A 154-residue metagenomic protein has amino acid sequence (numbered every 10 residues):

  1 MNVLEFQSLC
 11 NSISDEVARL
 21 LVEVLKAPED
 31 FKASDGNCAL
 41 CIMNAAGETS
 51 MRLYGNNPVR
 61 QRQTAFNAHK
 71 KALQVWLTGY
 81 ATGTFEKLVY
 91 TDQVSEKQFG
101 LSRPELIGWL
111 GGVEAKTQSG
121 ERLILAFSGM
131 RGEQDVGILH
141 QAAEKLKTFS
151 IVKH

Functional and structural regions predicted by a protein language model:
M1-A33, R122-H154: Juxtadomain coupling helices with adjacent low-complexity linkers
R19, R52, R60-R62, R103 (+2 more regions): Arginine residue identity/basic-tract feature
A33-L101: Structured interaction and signal-relay segments at domain junctions
G47, M51-R52, T64-F66, L73 (+4 more regions): Generic detector of bulky aromatic hydrophobic side chains
Q93-G137, E144: Sensory/regulatory domains in signal-transduction proteins
